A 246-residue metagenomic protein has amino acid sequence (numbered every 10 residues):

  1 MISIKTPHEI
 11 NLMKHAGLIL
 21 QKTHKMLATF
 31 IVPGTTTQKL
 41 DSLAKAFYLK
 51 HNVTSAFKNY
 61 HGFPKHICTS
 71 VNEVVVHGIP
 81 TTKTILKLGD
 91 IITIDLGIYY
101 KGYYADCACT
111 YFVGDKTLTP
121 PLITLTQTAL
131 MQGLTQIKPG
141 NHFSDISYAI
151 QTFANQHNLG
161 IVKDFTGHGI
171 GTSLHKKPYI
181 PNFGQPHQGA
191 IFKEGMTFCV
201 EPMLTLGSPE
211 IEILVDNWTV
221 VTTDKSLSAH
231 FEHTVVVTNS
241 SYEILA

Functional and structural regions predicted by a protein language model:
M1-A246: Active-site neighborhoods and metal-handling regions in enzymes and metal-associated proteins
